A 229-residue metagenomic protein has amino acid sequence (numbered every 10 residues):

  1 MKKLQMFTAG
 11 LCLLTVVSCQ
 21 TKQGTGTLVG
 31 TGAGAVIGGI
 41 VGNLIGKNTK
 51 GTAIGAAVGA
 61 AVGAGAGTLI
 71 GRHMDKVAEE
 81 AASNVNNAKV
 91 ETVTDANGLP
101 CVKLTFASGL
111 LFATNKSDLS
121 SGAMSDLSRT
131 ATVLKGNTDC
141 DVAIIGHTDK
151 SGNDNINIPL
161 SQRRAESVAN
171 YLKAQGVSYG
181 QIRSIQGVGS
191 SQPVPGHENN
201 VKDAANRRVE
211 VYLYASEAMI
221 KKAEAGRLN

Functional and structural regions predicted by a protein language model:
M1-T8: Bacterial N-terminal signal peptides that target proteins for export
L14-S18: C-terminal motif of bacterial Sec signal peptides marking the signal peptidase cleavage site
Q20-A82: Short, low-complexity, glycine-enriched hydrophobic/amphipathic alpha-helices that associate with lipid bilayers
M74-K103: Amphipathic, membrane-active segments
V85, N97-C101, T105-A107, G122 (+5 more regions): Extracytoplasmic
N86, D95, A107-G109, N115-S117 (+4 more regions): Solvent-exposed coil/turn segments that connect beta secondary-structure elements in extracytoplasmic/periplasmic
L111-I145, A204, V211, A218-N229: Periplasmic peptidoglycan-binding/anchoring modules of Gram-negative envelope and division proteins
H147-K222: Periplasmic OmpA-like peptidoglycan-binding domain that tethers envelope proteins to the cell wall
